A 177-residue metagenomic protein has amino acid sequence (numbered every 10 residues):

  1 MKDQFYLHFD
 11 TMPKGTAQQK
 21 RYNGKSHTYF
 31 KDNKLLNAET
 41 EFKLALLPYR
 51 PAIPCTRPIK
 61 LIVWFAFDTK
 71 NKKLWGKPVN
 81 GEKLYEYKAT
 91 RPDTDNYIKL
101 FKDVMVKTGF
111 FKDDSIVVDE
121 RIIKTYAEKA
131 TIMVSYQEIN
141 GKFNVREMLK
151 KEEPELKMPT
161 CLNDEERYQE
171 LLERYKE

Functional and structural regions predicted by a protein language model:
M1-E177: Acidic, proline/glycine-enriched N-terminal capping motif
